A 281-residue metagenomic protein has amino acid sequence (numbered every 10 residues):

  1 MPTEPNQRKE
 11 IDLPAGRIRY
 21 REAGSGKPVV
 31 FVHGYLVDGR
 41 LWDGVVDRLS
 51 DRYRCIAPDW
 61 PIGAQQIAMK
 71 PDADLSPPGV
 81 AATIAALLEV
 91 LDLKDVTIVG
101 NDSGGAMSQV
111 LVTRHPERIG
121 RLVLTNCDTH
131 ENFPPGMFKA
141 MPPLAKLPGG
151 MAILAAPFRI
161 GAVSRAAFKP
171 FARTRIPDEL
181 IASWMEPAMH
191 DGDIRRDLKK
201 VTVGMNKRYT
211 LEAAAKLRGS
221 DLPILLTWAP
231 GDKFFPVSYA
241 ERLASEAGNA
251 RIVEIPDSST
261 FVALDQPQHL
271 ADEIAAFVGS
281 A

Functional and structural regions predicted by a protein language model:
P14, A23, I56-S103, D272: Active-site loop/oxyanion-hole signature of alpha/beta-hydrolase fold enzymes
R21-I67: Conserved HGGG/HGGXW glycine-rich cap/lid loop of the alpha/beta-hydrolase fold
D95-F133: Conserved hydrolase catalytic core segment
F133-P135, A156-G219: Conserved alpha/beta-hydrolase catalytic His-Asp/Glu region
A213, P236-L243: Short alpha-helix in the alpha/beta-hydrolase fold that links the catalytic acid
S220, L226-W228: Short beta-strand/loop motif that positions the catalytic acidic residue of the alpha/beta-hydrolase fold
G231-F235: Acidic catalytic loop of the alpha/beta-hydrolase fold
A250-A281: Catalytic active-site module of serine/aspartate enzymes centered on a nucleophile-bearing elbow/loop
